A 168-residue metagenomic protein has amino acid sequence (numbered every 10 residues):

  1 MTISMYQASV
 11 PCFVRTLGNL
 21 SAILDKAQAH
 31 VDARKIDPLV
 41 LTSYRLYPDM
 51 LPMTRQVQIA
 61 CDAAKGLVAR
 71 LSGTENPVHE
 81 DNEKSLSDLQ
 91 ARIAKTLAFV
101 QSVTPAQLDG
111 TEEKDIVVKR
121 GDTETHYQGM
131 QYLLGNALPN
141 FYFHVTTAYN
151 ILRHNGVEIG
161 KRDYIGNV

Functional and structural regions predicted by a protein language model:
T2-I36, A69-E80, G160: Peripheral, non-catalytic segments flanking oxidoreductase cores
T2-R15, D37-A60, E80-L89, G121-N140 (+1 more regions): Alpha-helical scaffold segments that form or flank carboxylate-/histidine-based iron centers
L17, S21-Q28, K65-V68, A94-Q101 (+1 more regions): Structural signal for well-ordered, non-membrane alpha-helices
L24, Q28-V31, K35, L71 (+3 more regions): Long, hydrophobic, amphipathic alpha-helical segments used as structural scaffolds
Q28-P48, T111-V118: Short secondary-structure junction/hinge motifs that connect adjacent elements
D49-N76, T96, Q101-T104: Conserved alpha-helical segments that form or flank metal/cofactor-binding pockets of metalloenzymes
D81-R120, T125-L152: Acidic/histidine-rich alpha-helical segments that form the ligand environment of transition-metal centers
R153-V168: C-terminal end-helix/capping segment
